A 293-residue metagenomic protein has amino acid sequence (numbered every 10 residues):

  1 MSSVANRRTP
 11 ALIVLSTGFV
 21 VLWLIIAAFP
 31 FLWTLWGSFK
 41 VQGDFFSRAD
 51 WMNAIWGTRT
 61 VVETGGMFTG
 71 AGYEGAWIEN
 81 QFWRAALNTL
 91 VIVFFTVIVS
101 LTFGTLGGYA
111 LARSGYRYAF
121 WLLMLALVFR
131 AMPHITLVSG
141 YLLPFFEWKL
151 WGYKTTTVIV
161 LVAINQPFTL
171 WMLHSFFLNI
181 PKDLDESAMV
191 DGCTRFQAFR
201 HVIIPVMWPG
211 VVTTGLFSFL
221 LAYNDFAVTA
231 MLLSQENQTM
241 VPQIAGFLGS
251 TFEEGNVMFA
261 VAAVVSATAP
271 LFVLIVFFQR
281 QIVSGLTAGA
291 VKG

Functional and structural regions predicted by a protein language model:
V4-R7, L12-G293: A structural signal for multi-pass alpha-helical bundles of membrane permease subunits that mediate small-molecule
